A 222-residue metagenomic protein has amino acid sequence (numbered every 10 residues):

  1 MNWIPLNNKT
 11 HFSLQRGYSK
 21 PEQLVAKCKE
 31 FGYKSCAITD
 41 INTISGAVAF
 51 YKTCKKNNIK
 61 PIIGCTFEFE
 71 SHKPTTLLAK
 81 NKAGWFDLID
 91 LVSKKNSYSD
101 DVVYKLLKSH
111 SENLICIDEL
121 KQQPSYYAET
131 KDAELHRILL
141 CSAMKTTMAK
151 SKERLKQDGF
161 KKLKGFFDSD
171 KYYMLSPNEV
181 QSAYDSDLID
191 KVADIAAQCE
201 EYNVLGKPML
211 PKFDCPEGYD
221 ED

Functional and structural regions predicted by a protein language model:
M1-T10, K20, L24-S35, I59-I62 (+2 more regions): Conserved active-site carboxylates
F12-R16: Short N-terminal binding/cap micro-motifs at the start of the first secondary-structure element
G17-P21, T43-T53: Active-site-adjacent beta->alpha loops and helix N-cap segments on the catalytic face of soluble alpha/beta enzymes
C36-D40: Active-site beta-strand/loop signature of hydrolases that rely on acidic residues for catalysis
I41-G46, Y126-E129: Acidic, metal-coordinating catalytic cores used for nucleic-acid/nucleotide bond scission and strand-transfer chemistry
